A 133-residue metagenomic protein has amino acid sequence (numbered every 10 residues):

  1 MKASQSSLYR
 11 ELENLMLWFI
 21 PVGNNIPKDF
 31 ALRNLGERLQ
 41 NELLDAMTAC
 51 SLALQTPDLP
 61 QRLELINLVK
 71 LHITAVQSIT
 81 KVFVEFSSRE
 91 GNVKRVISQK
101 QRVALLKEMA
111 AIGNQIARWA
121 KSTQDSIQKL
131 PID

Functional and structural regions predicted by a protein language model:
M1-D133: Amphipathic alpha-helical assembly/interaction segments
